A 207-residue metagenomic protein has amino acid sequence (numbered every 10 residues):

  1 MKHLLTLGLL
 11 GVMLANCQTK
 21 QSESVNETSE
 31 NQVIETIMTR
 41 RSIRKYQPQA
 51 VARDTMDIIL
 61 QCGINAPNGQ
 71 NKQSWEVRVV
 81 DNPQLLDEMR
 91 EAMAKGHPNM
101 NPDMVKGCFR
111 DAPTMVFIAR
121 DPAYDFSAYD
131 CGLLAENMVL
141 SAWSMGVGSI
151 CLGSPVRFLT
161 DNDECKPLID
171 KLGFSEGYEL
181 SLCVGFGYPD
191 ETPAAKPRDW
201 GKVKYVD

Functional and structural regions predicted by a protein language model:
M1-L7: Sec-dependent signal peptide recognition, specifically the positively charged N-region followed immediately by
L14-D207: Acidic, surface-exposed loops and disordered segments
